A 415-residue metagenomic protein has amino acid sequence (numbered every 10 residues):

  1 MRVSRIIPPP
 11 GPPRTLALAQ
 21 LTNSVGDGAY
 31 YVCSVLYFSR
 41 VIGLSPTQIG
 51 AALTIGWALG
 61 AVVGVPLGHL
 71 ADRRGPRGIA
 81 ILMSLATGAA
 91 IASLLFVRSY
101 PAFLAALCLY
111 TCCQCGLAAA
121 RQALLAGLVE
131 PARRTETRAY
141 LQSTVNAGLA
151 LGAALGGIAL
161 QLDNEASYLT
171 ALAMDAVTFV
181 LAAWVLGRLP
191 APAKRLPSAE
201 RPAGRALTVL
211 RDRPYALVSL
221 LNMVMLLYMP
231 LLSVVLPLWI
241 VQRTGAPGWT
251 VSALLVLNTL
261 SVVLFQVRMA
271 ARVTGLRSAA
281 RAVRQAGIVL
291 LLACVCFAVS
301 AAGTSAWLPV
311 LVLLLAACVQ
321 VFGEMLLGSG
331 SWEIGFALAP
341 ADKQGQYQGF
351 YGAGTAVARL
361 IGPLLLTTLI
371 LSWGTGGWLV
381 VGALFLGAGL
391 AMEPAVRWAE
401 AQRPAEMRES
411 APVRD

Functional and structural regions predicted by a protein language model:
M1-P13, L189-M225, P412-D415: Juxtamembrane intracellular "pre-TM" segments in multi-pass secondary transporters
V3-A58, P214-N258: Helix-loop boundary and gating motifs at the non-cytosolic
A61-R98: Conserved MFS/SLC helix-loop-helix module at the cytosolic interface between two early adjacent transmembrane helices
V62-G75, L160, L264-V283: Helix-to-loop junctions at the C-terminal end of transmembrane segments in multipass secondary transporters
G78-S93, A176, R281-F297: Structural signature of the two symmetry-related core transmembrane helices
A106-A147: Cytoplasmic helix-loop-helix junction between adjacent transmembrane helices in 12-TM secondary transporters
G157, V177-L196, A391-A395: C-terminal membrane-cytosol helix-exit motif in multi-pass small-molecule transporters
R281-L327: C-terminal transmembrane helical hairpin of 12-TM major facilitator-type secondary transporters
